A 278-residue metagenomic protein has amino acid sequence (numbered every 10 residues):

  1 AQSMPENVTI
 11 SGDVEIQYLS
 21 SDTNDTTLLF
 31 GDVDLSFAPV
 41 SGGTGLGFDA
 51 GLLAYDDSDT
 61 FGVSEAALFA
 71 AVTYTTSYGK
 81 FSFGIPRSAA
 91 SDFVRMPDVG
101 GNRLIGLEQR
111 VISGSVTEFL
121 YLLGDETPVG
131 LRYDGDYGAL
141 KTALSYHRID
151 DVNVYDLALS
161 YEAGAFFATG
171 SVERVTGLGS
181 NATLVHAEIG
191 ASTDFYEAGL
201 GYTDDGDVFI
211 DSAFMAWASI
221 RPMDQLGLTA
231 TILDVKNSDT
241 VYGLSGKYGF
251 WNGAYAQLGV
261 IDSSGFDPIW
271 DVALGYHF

Functional and structural regions predicted by a protein language model:
A1-F278: Outer-membrane beta-barrel proteins
